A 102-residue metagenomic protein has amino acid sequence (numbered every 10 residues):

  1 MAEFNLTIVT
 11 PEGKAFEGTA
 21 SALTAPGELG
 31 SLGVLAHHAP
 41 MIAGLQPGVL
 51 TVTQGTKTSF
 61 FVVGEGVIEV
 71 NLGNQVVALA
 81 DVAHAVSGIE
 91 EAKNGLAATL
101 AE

Functional and structural regions predicted by a protein language model:
M1-N5: N-terminal export/targeting signal detector
I8-T99: Compact, glycine-rich, soluble single-domain proteins
